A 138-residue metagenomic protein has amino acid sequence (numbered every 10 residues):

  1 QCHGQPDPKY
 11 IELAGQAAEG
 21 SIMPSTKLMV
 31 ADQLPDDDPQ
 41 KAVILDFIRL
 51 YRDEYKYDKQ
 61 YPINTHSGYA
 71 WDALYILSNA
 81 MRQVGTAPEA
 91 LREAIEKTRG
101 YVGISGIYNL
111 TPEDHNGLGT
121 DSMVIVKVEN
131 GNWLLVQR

Functional and structural regions predicted by a protein language model:
Q1-R138: Extracytosolic ligand-binding ectodomains
